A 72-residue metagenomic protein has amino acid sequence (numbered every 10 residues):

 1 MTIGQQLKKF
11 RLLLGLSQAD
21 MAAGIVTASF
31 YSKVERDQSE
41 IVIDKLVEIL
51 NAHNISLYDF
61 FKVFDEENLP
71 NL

Functional and structural regions predicted by a protein language model:
M1-L13: A short, Lys/Arg-rich alpha-helix, primarily the initiator
K9, A19-D20, E48: Alpha-helical residues within helix-turn-helix
L14-K33: Short alpha-helical DNA-recognition segment
R36: Short, conserved catalytic or interaction motifs in soluble domains
D44-F60: DNA major-groove recognition helix of helix-turn-helix/homeodomain DNA-binding modules
K62-L72: Short, charged recognition helix plus adjacent turn of helix-turn-helix-like nucleic-acid-binding domains
